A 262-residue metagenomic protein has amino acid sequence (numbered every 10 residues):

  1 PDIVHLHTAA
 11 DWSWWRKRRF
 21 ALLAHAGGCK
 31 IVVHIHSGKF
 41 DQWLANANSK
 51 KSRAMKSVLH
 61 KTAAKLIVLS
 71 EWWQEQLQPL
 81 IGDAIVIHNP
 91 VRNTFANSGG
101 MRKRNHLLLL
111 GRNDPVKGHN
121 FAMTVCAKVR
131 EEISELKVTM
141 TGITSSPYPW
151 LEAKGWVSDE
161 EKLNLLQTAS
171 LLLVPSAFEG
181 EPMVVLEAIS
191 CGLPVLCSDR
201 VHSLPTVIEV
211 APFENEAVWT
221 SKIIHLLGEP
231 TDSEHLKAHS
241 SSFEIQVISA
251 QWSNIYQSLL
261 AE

Functional and structural regions predicted by a protein language model:
F20-L22, A26-G27, N48-K65: Membrane-proximal helix-turn-helix segments that form the acceptor-binding/catalytic region of lipid-linked
A54-A96: Donor nucleotide-sugar binding/catalytic pocket of nucleotide-sugar-dependent glycosyltransferases
V91, S98-K117, M123-R130: Conserved donor-binding/catalytic core segment of Leloir-type glycosyltransferases
W156-V157, N164-A169: Short alpha-helical donor nucleotide-sugar binding micro-motif in glycosyltransferases
A177: Aromatic "clamp/platform" in nucleotide-sugar-dependent glycosyltransferases that forms part of the donor/acceptor
V185, P194-C197: Short hydrophobic beta-strand element within catalytic cores of glycosyltransferases and related nucleotide-activated
L204-H225: Change "using UDP/GDP/dTDP sugars" to "using nucleotide sugars
G228-L260: A charged, aromatic-enriched C-terminal amphipathic alpha-helix characteristic of glycosyltransferases across folds
